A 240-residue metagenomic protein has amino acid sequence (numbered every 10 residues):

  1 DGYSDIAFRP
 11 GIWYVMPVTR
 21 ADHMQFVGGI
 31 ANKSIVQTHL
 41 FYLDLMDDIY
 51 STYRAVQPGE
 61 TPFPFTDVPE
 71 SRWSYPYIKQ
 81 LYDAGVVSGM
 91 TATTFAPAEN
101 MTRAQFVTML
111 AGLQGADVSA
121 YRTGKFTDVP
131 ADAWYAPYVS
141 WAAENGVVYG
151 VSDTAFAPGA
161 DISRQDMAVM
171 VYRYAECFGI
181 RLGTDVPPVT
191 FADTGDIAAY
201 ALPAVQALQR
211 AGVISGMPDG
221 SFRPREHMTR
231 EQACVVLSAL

Functional and structural regions predicted by a protein language model:
R9-I12: A glycine-anchored, Pro-Gly-centered beta-turn/N-cap motif
D22-S51, A142, L208: Structured interaction patches on ligand/partner-binding surfaces of diverse proteins
M46-Y75, S88-V107, A111-Y138, E144-A168 (+3 more regions): Feature responds to low-complexity, polar/acidic, surface-exposed segments characteristic of secreted/exported proteins
K79-A84: Mature N-terminal segment immediately following signal peptide/propeptide cleavage in secreted/periplasmic
